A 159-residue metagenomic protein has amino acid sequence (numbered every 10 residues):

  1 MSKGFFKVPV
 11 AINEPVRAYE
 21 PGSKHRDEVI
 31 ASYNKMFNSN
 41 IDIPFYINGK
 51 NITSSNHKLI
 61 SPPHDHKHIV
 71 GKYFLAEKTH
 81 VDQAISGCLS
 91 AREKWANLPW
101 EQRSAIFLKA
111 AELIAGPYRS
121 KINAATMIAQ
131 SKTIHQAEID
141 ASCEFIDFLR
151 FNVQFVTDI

Functional and structural regions predicted by a protein language model:
M1-V70: Hydrophobic face of amphipathic alpha-helices that form TPR/SEL1-like repeat modules and related alpha-solenoid
T53-S55, S61, H66-D158: Glycine-rich loop-to-alpha-helix module at the N-terminal edge of alpha/beta enzyme cores
